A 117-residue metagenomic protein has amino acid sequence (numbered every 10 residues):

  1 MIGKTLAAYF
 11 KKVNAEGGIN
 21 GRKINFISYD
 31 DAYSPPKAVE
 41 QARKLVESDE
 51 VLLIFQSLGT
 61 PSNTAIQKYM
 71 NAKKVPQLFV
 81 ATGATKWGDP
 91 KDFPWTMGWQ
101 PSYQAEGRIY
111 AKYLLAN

Functional and structural regions predicted by a protein language model:
M1: N-terminal phosphate-binding or glycine-rich loops at protein starts, especially the Walker A/P-loop of NTPases
K4, P36, E50-N117: Extracytoplasmic ligand/sensor domains, especially the bilobed periplasmic-binding protein
K4-F26: Signal peptide-proximal N-terminal region of secreted/periplasmic/extracellular or secretory-lumen proteins
A8, E40, K44, A65-K68: Alpha-helical scaffolding segments of alpha/beta enzyme cores, especially the outer helices of TIM-barrel or partial
K12, E16, K44, K112-N117: A generic secondary-structure signal
G17-G18, K44, D89-D92: Short, solvent-exposed loop/beta-turn-alpha elements that line the ligand-binding surface or hinge of extracytoplasmic
G18, D49-E50: Conserved functional loop/turn residues at catalytic and ligand-binding sites
K23-S48, E106-I109: Structural motif
